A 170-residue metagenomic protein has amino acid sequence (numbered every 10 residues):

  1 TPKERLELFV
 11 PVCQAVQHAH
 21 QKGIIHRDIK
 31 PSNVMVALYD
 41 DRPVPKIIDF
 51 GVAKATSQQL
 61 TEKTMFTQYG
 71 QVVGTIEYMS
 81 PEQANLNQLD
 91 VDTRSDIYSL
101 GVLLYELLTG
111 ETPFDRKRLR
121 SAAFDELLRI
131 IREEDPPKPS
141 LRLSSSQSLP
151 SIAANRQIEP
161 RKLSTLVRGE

Functional and structural regions predicted by a protein language model:
L6-Q17, Q21, I25-R27, P31-M35 (+2 more regions): C-terminal lobe helix-coil module of Hanks-type protein kinase domains
I24, D40-P43: Active-site acidic catalytic loop and adjacent metal/ATP-binding pocket of ATP-dependent phosphoryl transfer enzymes
A37, P45-K46, A53-Q59: Activation segment
L38, T67-Y69, Q88: Short, flexible, glycine/charge-rich loop motifs used to bind or transfer phosphoryl groups or to couple energy/partner
D40, Q71, L119-R120: Short, glycine-/polar-rich solvent-exposed loops and beta-turns at beta-strand/coil boundaries
D40, S57-E62, D90: Conserved catalytic-core motifs of eukaryotic protein kinase domains, centered on the activation segment
P45, T61-V73: Regulatory activation segment
